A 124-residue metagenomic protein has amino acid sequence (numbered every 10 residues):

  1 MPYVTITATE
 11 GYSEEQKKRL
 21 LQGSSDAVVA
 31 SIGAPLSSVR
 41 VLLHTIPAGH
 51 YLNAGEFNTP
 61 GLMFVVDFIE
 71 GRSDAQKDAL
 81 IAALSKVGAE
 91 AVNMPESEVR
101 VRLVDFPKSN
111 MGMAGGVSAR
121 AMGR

Functional and structural regions predicted by a protein language model:
P2-R124: A domain-level signal for the structural core that forms small-molecule/cofactor-binding pockets and catalytic centers
